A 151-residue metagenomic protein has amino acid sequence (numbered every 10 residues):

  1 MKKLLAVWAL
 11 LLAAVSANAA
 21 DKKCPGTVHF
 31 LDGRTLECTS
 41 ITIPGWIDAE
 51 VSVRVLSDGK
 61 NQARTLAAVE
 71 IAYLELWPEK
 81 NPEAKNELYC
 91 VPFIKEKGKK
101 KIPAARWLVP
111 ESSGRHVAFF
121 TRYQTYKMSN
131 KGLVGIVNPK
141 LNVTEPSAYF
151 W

Functional and structural regions predicted by a protein language model:
M1-L4: Positively charged n-region of N-terminal signal peptides that target proteins for export
A6-W8, T27: Residues embedded in well-ordered secondary-structure elements
W8-N18: Hydrophobic h-region of N-terminal signal peptides that target proteins for export in Gram-negative bacteria
A20-W151: Compositionally biased alpha-helical segments
